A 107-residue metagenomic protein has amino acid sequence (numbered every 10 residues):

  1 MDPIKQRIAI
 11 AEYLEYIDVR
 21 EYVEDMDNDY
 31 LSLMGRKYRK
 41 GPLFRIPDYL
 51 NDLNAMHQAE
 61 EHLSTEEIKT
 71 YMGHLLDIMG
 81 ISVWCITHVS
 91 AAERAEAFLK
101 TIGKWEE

Functional and structural regions predicted by a protein language model:
M1-E107: Glycine-rich anion-binding surface patch
